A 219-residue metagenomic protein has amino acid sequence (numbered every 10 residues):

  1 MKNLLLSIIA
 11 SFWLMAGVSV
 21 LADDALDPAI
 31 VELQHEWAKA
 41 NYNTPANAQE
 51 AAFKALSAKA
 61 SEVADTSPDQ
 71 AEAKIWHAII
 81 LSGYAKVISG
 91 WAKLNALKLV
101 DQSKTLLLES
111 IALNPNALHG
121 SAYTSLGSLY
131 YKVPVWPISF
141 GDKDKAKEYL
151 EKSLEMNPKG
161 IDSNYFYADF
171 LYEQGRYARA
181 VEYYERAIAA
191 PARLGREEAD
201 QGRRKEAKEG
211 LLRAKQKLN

Functional and structural regions predicted by a protein language model:
M1-L5: Positively charged n-region of N-terminal signal peptides that target proteins for export
S7-G17: Bacterial N-terminal signal peptides
V18-A22: Sec/Tat signal peptide C-region and signal peptidase I cleavage site
D23-D24, K104, F166, Y184: Alpha-helical scaffold domains
L26, A71-E72, L118-G120, I161-D162: Helix-start (N-cap) detector for alpha-helical repeat units in TPR-like alpha-solenoids, especially tetratricopeptide
P28, E32-A64, I79-E109, L113 (+3 more regions): Short coil/linker segments at helix-helix boundaries
P158-F166: Alpha-helical protein-protein interaction modules
D169-Y177, E182-A192, R203-N219: Acidic, polar-rich low-complexity tracts and alpha-helical solenoid repeat scaffolds
